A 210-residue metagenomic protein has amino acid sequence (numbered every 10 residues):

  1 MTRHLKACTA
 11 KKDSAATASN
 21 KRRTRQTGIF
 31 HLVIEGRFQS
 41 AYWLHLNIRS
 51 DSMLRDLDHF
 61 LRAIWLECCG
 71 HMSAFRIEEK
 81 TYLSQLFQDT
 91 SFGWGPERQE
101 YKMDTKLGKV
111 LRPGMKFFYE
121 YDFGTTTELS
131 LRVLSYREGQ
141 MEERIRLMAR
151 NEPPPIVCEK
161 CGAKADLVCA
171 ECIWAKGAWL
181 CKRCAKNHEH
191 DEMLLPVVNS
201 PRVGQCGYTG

Functional and structural regions predicted by a protein language model:
M1-G210: Short linear regulatory motifs enriched in tryptophan with gly/pro/ser
